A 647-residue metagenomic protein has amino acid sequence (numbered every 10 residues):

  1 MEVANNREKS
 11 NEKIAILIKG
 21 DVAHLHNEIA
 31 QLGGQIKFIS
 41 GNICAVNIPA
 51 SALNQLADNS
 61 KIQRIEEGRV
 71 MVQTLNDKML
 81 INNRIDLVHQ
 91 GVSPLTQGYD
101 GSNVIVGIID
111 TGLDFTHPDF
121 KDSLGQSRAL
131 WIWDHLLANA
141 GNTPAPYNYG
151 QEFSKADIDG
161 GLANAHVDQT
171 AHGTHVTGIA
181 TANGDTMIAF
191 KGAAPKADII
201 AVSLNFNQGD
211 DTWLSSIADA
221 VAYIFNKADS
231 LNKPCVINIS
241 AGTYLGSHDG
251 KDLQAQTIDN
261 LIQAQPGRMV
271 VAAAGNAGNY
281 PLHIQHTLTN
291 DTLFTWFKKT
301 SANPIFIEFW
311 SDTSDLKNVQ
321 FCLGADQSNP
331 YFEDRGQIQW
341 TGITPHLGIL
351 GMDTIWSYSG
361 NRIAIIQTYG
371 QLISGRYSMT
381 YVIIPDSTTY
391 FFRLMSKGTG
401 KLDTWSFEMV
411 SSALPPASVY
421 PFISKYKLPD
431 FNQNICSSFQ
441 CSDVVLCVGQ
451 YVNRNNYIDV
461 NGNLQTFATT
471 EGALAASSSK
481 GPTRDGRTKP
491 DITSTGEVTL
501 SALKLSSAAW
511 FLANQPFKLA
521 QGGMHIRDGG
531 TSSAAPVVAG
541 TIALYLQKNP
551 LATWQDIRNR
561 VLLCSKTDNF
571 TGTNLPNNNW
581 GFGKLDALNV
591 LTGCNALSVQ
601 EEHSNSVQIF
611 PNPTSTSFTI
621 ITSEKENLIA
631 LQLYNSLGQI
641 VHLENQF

Functional and structural regions predicted by a protein language model:
M1-Q97, I105, L124, Q208-G209: Autoinhibitory N-terminal propeptides
E2-N6, S230, P234-G250, Q265-N276 (+6 more regions): C-terminal subdomain of the subtilisin-like protease fold in secreted/lumenal serine endopeptidases
G20-H24, D312-L316, G496, S623-L628: Short proline/glycine-enriched turn/loop motifs at strand-loop junctions of beta-rich domains
V92-S215, N232, V236, Q265-M269 (+10 more regions): Subtilisin-like serine protease catalytic core
L113-T174, L231, Q327-P416, F517-G522: Active-site core segment of subtilase-fold serine proteases
A138, E152, P281-R376, L428-P429 (+2 more regions): Extracellular S/T/G-rich loop segment that most often corresponds to the catalytic His/Ser-adjacent loop
V202-L204, V221-D249, A273-A274, M395-G400 (+1 more regions): Short acidic, glycine-rich surface-loop motifs adjacent to enzyme active sites
E602-F610, T614-F647: C-terminal outer-membrane/trafficking sorting elements
